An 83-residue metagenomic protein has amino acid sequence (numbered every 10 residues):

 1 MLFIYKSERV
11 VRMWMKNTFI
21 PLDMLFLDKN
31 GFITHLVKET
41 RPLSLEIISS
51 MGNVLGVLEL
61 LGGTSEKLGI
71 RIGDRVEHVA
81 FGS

Functional and structural regions predicted by a protein language model:
M1-S83: Compact, glycine-rich, soluble single-domain proteins
